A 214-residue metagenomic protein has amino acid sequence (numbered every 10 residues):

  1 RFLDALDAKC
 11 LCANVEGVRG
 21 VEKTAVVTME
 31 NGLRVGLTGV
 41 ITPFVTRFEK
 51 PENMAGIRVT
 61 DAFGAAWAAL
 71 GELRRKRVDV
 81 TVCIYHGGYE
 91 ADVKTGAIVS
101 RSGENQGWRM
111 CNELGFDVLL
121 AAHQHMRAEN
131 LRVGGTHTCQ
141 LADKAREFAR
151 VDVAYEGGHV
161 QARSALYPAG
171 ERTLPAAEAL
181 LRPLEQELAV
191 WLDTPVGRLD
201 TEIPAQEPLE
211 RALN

Functional and structural regions predicted by a protein language model:
R1-T173: Acidic, metal/ion-coordinating pockets
R74-K76, P175-N214: Non-catalytic terminal accessory segments
